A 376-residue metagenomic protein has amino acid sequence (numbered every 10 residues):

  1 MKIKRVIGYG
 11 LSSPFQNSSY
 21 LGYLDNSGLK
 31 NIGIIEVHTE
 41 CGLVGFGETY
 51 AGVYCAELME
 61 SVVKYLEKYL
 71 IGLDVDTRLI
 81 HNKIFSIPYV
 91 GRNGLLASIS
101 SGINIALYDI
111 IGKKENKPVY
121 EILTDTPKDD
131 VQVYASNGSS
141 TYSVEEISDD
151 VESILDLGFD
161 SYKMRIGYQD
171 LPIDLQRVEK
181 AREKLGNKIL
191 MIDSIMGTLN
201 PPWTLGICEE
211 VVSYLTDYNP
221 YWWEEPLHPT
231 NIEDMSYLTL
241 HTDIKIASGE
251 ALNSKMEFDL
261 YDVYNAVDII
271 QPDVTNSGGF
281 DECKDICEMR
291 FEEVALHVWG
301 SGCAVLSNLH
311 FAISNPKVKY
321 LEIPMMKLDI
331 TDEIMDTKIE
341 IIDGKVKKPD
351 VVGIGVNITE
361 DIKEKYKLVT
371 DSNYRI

Functional and structural regions predicted by a protein language model:
M1-C41, Y50-A51, L328-D332, N373: Structured beta-strand/loop patches that form or line metal/cofactor-binding pockets in enzymes
I3, G42, I103, N116 (+6 more regions): Conserved, mostly hydrophobic/aromatic
V6, H38-K114: Metal- or metallocofactor-binding catalytic centers and their adjacent structured scaffolds across diverse enzyme
G45, V133-N137, Y162-M164, L190-S194 (+5 more regions): Hydrophobic faces of well-ordered beta-strands that scaffold small-molecule active sites in alpha/beta enzyme cores
L79, T230-K345, P349, G353: Shared catalytic-loop signature of beta/alpha-barrel
L95, N104-S140: Glycine-rich, aromatic-flanked loop segments that form ligand/cofactor-binding clefts across common enzyme folds
T124, D129-Y237, H241-T242: Metal-dependent enolase-superfamily TIM-barrel catalytic cores that perform enediolate-based chemistry
I354-I376: Extended hydrophobic packing segments that form well-structured cores
